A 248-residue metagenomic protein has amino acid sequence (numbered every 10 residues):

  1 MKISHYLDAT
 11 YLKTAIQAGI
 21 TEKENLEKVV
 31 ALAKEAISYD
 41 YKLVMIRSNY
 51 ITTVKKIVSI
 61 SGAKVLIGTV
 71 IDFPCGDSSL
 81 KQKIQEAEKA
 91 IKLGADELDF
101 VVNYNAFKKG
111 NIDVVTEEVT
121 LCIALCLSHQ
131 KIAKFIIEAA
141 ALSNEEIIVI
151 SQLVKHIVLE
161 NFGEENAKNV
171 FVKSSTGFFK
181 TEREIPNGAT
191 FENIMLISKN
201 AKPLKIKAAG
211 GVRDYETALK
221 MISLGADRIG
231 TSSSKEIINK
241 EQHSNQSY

Functional and structural regions predicted by a protein language model:
M1-L80, K92, L153: Conserved N-terminal beta1-alpha1 strand-loop-helix module at the mouth
K2-T14, V44-I46, V65-D72, L98-F100 (+4 more regions): Hydrophobic faces of well-ordered beta-strands that scaffold small-molecule active sites in alpha/beta enzyme cores
Y11, T69-V70, L80, K92-F107 (+2 more regions): Glycine-rich phosphate-binding active-site loops on the catalytic face of alpha/beta enzymes
A18-K23, K180-G188: Short, flexible/disordered intra-domain loops and linkers
A33-T53, L98-T116, E138, V172-I185: Glycine-rich, proline-tolerant flexible connector loops at the mouths of alpha/beta enzymes
S48-D72, I112-K134, A141, I148-E160 (+2 more regions): Alpha-helix-loop-beta-strand connector modules within alpha/beta enzyme cores
P74-K89, K109-E118: Glycine-rich anion/phosphate-binding loops
S78-K92, L142-L153, L196-L204, V212-R228: Catalytic cores of alpha/beta
